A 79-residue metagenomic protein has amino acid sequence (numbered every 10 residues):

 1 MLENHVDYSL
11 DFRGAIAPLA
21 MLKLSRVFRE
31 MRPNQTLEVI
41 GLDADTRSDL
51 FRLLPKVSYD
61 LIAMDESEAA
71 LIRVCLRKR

Functional and structural regions predicted by a protein language model:
L2-R13: Right-handed parallel beta-helix/beta-solenoid
H5-D7, N34-E38, L71-R73: Intrinsic-disorder/low-complexity, polar/charged segments enriched in Ser/Thr/Lys/Arg/Asp/Glu/Gln
F12-E66: Amphipathic, hydrophobic secondary-structure cores in small proteins
D60-R79: C-terminal edge-of-domain segments
